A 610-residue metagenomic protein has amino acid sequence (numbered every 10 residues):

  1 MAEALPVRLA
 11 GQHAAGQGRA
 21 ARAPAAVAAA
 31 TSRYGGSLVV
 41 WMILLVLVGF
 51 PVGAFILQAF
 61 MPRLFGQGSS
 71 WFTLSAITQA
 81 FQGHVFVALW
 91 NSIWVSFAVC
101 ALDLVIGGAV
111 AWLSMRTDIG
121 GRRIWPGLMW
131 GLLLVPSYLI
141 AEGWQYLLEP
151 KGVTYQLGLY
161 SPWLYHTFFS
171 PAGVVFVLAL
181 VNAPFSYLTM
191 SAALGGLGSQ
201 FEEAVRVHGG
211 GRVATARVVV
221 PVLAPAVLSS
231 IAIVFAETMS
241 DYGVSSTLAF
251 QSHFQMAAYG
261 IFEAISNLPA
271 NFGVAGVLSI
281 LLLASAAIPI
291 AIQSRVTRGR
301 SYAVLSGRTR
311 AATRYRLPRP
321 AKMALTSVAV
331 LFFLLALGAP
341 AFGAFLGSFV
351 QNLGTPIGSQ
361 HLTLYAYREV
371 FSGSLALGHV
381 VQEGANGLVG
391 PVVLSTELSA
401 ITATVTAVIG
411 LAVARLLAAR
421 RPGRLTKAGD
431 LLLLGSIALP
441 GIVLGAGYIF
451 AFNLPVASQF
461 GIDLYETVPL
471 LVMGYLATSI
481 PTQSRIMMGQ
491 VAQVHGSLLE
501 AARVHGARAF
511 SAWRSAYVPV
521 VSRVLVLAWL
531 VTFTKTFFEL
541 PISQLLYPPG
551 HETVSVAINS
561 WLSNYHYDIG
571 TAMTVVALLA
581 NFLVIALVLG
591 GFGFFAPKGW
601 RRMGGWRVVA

Functional and structural regions predicted by a protein language model:
M1-M42, S294-F332, R424-T426, G590-A610: Transmembrane alpha-helical segments of polytopic membrane transport and secretion proteins
A23-P24, F72-F81, A216, L362-V381: A short amphipathic helical element positioned immediately N-terminal to and/or at the very start of a transmembrane
S32-F65, A80-G195, V222-G243, T247 (+10 more regions): Membrane-water interface segments at the C-terminal ends of transmembrane alpha-helices in multi-pass inner-membrane
L64, S69, G211-A214, S252 (+3 more regions): Juxtamembrane inter-helical linkers in multi-pass membrane proteins
E149, G243-P269, T355-Q360, D463 (+2 more regions): Glycine-rich helix-loop "coupling/hinge" segments at transmembrane-helix boundaries in multipass transporters
E202-E203, L499-E500: Short alpha-helical segment that forms part of, or immediately flanks, the ligand-binding pocket in carbohydrate-active
R206, E263, R503: Alpha-helical residues within the helix-turn-helix
H208-R212, P221, H505-A507, P519: Glycine/proline-centered hinge or cleavage motifs at structural transition points of membrane proteins
